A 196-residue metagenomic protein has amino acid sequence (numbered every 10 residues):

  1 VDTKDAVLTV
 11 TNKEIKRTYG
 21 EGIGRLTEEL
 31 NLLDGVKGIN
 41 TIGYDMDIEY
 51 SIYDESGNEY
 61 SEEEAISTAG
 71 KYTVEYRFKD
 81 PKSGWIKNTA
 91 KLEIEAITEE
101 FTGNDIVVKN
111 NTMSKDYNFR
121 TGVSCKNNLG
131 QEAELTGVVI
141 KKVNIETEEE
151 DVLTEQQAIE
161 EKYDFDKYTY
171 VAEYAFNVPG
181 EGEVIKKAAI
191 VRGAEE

Functional and structural regions predicted by a protein language model:
V1, T68, I94-T98, T102 (+3 more regions): Membrane-proximal envelope biogenesis segments
V1-T3, N12, L92-A96, A188-E195: Interdomain boundary/hinge segments at the C-termini of tandem beta-sandwich modules
D2-Y44, T98-E134: Solvent-exposed, low-complexity, repeat-rich "mucin-like" stalks and linkers
T18-Y19, A96-I97, N110-N111, K142-V143 (+2 more regions): A short local loop/turn or secondary-structure capping micro-motif enriched for an aromatic residue
N40-A90, L129-G193: Serine/threonine-rich, repeat-prone extracellular segments and beta-strand-based repeat modules of secreted/surface
